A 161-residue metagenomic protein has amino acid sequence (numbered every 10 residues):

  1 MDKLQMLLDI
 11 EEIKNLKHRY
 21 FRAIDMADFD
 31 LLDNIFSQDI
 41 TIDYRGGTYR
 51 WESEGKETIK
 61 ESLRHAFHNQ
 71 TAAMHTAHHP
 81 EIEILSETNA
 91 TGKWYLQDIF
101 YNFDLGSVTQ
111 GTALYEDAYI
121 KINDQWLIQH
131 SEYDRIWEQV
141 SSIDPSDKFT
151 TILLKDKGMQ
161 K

Functional and structural regions predicted by a protein language model:
M1-Q38: Short, low-complexity N-terminal intrinsically disordered segments enriched in polar/charged residues
Q5-L8, E54, S107: A structural signal for alpha-helical segments
F29-L96: A solvent-exposed, acidic/Ser-Thr-rich amphipathic alpha-helical stretch
H68-K161: A beta-strand edge to alpha-helix "cap/lid" segment located at domain peripheries
